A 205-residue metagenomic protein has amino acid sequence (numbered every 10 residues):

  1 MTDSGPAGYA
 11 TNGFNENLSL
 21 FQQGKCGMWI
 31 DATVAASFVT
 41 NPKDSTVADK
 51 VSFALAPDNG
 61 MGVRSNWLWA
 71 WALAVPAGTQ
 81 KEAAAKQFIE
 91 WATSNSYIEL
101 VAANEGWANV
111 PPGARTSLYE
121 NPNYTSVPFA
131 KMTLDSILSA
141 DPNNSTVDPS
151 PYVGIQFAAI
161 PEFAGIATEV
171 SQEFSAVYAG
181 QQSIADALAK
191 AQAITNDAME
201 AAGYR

Functional and structural regions predicted by a protein language model:
M1-P42, A48, A54-A56, A83 (+3 more regions): Extracytoplasmic ligand-binding clamshell segments of periplasmic binding protein
M1-S4, L20, G24, P42 (+6 more regions): Structured segments of extracytoplasmic/periplasmic soluble domains in secreted or envelope-associated proteins
S4-A7, C26-G27, S45, I98 (+4 more regions): A general structural signal for well-ordered secondary-structure junctions
G8-N12, P76, F157, Y178: Short N-terminal micro-motifs specific to bacterial/archaeal maturation and metal-cluster initiation sites
G13-N17, F88, I166, A191: Short, conserved alpha-helical segments within structured domains
V34-A48, N59-T168: C-terminal lobe and pocket-closing loops of periplasmic/extracytoplasmic Venus-flytrap solute-binding proteins
P142-R205: Conserved C-terminal helix/tail region of periplasmic/extracytoplasmic solute-binding proteins
